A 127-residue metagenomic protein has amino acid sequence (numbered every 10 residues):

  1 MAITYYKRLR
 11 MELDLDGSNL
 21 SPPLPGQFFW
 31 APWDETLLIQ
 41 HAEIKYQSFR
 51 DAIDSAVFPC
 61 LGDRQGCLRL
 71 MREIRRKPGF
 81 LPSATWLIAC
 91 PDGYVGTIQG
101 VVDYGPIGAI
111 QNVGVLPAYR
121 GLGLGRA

Functional and structural regions predicted by a protein language model:
M1-D34: Acyl-donor-binding surface of acyltransferase catalytic domains
T4, D34, L38, A42 (+1 more regions): A structural signal for well-ordered alpha-helical scaffolds and beta->alpha junctions
D14-N19, I53, V101-V102: Long, contiguous binding/interaction regions
D14-S18, C90-D92, A118: Short loop segments at secondary-structure junctions
N19-L24, Y94, R126-A127: Hydrophobic/basic alpha-helical segments enriched in Actinobacteria
F29-A56: A short beta-loop-alpha structural element at the N-terminal edge of CoA-dependent acyl/N-acetyltransferase catalytic
S55-G108, N112-V113: A conserved beta-strand-loop-helix scaffold within acyl/acetyltransferase catalytic domains
V115-P117, G121-A127: Conserved acetyl-CoA-binding loop-helix of GNAT-fold acetyltransferases
